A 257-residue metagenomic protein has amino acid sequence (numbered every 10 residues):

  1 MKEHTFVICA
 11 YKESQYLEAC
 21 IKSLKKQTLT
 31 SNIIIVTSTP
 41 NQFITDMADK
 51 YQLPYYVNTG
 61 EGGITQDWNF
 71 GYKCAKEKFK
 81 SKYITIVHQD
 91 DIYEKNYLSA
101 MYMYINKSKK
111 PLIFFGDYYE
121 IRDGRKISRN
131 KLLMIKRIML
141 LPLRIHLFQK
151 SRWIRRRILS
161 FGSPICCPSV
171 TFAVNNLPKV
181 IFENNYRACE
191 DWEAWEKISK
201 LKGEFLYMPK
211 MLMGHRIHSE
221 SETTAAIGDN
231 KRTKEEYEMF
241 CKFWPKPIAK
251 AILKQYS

Functional and structural regions predicted by a protein language model:
K22-S31: Short, acidic, metal-binding catalytic loop of nucleotide-sugar glycosyltransferases
V36-T45, G60, H88: A conserved acidic beta->alpha catalytic loop
T59-E77: Glycine-rich, basic loop-to-helix element that forms the pyrophosphate-binding segment of sugar-nucleotide handling
N96-I135: Conserved donor NDP-sugar-binding/catalytic core segment of glycosyltransferases
D117, L206-L212: Catalytic beta-strand/loop signature of glycosyltransferases that borders the donor
L140-L141, H146-F172: A recurrent flexible, glycine/aromatic-enriched loop bordering the glycosyltransferase active site that acts as
R187-A194: Acidic donor-binding loop at a coil-to-helix junction in glycosyltransferase catalytic cores that engages
M211, H215-H218, T224-A251: Catalytic core of nucleotide-sugar-dependent glycosyltransferases
